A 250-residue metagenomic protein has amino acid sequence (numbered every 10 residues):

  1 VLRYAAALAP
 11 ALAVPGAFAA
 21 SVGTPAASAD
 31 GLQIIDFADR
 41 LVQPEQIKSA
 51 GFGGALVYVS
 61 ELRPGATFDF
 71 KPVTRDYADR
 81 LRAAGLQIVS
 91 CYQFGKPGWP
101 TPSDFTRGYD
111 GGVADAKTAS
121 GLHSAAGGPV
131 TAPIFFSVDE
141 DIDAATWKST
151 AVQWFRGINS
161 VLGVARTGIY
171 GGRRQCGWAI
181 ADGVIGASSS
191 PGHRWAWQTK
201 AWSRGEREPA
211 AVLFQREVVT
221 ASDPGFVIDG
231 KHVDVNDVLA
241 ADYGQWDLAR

Functional and structural regions predicted by a protein language model:
L2-S21: N-terminal export signals
A19, A26-A29: Boundary at the C-terminal end of the N-terminal hydrophobic targeting segment
S28-R40, P44-I47, A181-R250: Functionally critical loop-and-helix segments that line ligand-binding/catalytic clefts of soluble enzyme domains
D30-Q33, F37-V42, V57-D143: Substrate-binding cleft of extracellular glycoside hydrolase catalytic domains
K48, R82, N159, G163: Anion (oxyanion) recognition and catalysis
E140-A165: Active-site cleft segment of glycoside hydrolase catalytic domains centered on the general acid/base Glu
V164-W178: Aromatic-lined carbohydrate-recognition surfaces of secreted/lumenal glycan-active proteins
